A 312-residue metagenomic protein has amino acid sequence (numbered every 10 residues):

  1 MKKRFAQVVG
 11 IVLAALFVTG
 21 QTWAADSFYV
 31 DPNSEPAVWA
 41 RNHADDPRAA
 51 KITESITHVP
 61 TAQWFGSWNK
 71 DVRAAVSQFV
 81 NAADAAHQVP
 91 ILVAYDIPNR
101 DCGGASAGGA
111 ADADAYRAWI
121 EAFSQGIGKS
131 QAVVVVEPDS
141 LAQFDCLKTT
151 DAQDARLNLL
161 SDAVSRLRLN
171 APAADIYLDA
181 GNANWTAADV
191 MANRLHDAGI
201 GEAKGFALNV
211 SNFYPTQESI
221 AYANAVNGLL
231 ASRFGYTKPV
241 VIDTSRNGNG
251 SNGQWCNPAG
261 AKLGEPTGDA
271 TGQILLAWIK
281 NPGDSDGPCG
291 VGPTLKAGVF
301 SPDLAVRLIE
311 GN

Functional and structural regions predicted by a protein language model:
M1-V9: Bacterial N-terminal signal peptides that target proteins for export
I11-V12, T22: Cleavable N-terminal signal peptides
D26-G126, N281, S285, G290-L295 (+1 more regions): N-terminal carbohydrate-binding/catalytic regions of secreted carbohydrate-active enzymes
S27-V30, A62-G66, V89-A94, A132-E137 (+5 more regions): Structural recognition of the beta-strand scaffold that forms the well-ordered cores of secreted hydrolase catalytic
V30-T57, A183-D303: Surface-exposed substrate-engagement region within the catalytic domains of secreted or surface-exposed extracellular
K70, Q78-I176, R194-L195, I200-E202: Substrate-binding cleft of extracellular glycoside hydrolase catalytic domains
